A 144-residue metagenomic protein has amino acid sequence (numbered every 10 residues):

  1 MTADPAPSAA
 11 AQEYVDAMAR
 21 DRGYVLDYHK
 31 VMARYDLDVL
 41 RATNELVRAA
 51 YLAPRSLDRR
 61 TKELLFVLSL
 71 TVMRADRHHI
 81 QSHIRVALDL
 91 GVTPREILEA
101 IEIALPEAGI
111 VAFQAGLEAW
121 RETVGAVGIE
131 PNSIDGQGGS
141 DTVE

Functional and structural regions predicted by a protein language model:
M1-T61, F113-E144: Acidic, glycine/proline-rich low-complexity segments that act as flexible tails and inter-domain linkers
A17, V67-L68, A100-A104, A119: Short acidic/histidine-centered micro-motifs embedded in hydrophobic/aromatic stretches that mark compact functional
L37, R55, R74-R77, T93 (+1 more regions): Alpha-helix boundary/capping and short turn/kink residues
R59-L64, P94-E99: Alpha-helical scaffolds flanking conserved acidic
K62-D76: Amphipathic, charged-and-aliphatic alpha-helical interface segments that function as noncatalytic docking
M73-L98: Mid-chain, well-packed structural core segment of small domains
I103, A108-V111: Substrate/cofactor-recognition hotspot
